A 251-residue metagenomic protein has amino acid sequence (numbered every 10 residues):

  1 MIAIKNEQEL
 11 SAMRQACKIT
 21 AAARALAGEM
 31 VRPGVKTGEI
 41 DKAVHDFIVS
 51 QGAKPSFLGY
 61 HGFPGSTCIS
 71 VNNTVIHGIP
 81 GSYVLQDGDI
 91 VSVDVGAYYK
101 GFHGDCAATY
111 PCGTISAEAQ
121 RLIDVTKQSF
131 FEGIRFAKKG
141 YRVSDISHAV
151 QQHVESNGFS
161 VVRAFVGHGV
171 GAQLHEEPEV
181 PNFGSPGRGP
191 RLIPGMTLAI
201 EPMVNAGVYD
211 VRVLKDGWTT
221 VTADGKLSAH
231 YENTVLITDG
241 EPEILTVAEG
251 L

Functional and structural regions predicted by a protein language model:
M1-L251: Active-site neighborhoods and metal-handling regions in enzymes and metal-associated proteins
